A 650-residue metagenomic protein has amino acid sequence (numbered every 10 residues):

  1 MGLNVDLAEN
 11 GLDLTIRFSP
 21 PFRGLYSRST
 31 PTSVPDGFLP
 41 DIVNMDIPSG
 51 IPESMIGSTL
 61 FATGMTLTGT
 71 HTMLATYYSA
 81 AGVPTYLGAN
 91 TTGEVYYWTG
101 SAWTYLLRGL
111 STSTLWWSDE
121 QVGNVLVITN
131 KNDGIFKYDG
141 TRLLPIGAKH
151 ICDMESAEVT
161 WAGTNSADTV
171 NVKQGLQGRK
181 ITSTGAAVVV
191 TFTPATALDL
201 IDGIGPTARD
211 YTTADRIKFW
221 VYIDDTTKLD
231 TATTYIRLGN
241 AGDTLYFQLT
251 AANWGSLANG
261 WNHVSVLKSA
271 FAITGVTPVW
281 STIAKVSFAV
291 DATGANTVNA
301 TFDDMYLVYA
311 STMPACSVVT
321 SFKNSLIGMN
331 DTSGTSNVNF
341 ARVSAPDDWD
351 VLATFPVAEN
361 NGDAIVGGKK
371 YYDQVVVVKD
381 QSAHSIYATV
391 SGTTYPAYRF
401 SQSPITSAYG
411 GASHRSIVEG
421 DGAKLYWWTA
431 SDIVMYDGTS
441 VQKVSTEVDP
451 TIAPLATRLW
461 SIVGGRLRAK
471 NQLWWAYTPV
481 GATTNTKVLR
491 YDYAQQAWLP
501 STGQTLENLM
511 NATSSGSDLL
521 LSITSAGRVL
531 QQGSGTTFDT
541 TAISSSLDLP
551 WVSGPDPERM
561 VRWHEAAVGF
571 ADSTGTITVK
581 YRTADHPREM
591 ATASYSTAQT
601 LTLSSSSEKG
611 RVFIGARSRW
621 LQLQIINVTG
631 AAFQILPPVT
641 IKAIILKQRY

Functional and structural regions predicted by a protein language model:
M1-V125, A408-S416, G420-K424, A430-Y650: Beta-sheet repeat architectures centered on beta-propellers
T59, T63-T70, G109-L110, S311-I462 (+1 more regions): Beta-propeller and closely related beta-pinwheel folds
W116-G147: Hydrophobic or amphipathic alpha-helical targeting/insertion segments
G147-T164: Extracellular carbohydrate-recognition regions
D168-P194: Short carbohydrate-recognition loop motifs
F192-V276, A295-A300, S573-T592: Extracellular ligand-binding interfaces
V266, V286, D303-L307, P638-V639: Extracellular beta-strand elements of beta-rich domains used for carbohydrate recognition/degradation or cell-matrix
S287-A295, Q624-G630: Short beta-strand-plus-loop segments that form exposed binding edges in beta-rich domains
